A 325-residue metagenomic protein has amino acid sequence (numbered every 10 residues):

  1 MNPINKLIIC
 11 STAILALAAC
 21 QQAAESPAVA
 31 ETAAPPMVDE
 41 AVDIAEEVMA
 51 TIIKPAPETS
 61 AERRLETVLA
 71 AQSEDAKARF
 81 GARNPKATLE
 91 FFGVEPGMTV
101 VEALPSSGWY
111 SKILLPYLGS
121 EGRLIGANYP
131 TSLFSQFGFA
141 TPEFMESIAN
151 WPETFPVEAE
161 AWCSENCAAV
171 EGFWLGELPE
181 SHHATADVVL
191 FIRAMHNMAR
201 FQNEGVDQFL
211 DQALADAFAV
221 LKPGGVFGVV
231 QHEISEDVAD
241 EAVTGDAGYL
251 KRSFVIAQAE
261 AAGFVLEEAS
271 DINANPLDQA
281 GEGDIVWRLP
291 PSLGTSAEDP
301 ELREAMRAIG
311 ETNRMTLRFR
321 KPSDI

Functional and structural regions predicted by a protein language model:
A16-A19: C-terminal motif of bacterial Sec signal peptides marking the signal peptidase cleavage site
Q21-A23: Bacterial signal peptide processing site
S60-P96, W109, I113: Class I SAM-dependent methyltransferase Rossmann-like catalytic core, especially the SAM/SAH-binding loop
E95-S106, I125: Conserved class I S-adenosyl-L-methionine
L115-P116, E204-P223: A short glycine-rich, Lys/Arg-flanked "PGG" loop and its adjoining helix->strand segment in the class I
F139-E180: S-adenosyl-L-methionine
L178-V189, R193: A short acidic, Gly/Pro-enriched loop at the edge of an enzyme's catalytic core that lines a small-molecule cofactor
A262, P300-I325: C-terminal lobe and adjacent flexible extensions of AdoMet/dcAdoMet transferase-like proteins
